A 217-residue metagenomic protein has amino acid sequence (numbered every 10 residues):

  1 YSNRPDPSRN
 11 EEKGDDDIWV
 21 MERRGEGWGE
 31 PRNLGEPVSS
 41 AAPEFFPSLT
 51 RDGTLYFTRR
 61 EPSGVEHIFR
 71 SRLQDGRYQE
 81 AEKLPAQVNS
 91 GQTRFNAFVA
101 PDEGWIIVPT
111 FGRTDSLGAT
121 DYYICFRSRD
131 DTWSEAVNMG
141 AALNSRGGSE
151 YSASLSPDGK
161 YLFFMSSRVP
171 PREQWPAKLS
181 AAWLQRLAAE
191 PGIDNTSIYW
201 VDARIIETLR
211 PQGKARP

Functional and structural regions predicted by a protein language model:
Y1-P217: Short, conserved micro-motifs composed of acidic
